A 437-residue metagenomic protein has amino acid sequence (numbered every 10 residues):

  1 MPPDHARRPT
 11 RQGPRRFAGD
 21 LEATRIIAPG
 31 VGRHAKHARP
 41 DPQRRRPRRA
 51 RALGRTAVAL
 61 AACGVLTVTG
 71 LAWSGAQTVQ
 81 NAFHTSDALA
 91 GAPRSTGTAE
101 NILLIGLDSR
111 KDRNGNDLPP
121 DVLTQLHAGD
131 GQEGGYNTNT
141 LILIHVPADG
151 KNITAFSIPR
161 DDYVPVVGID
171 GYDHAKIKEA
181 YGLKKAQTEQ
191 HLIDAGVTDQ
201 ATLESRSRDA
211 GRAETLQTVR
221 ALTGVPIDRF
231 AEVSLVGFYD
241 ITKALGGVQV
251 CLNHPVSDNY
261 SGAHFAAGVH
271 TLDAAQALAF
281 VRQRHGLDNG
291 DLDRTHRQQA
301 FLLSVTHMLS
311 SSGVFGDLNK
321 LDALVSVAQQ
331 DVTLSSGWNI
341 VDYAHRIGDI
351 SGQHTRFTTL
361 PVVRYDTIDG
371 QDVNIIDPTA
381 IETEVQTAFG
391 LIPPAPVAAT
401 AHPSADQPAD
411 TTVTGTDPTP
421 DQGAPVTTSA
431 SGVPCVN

Functional and structural regions predicted by a protein language model:
P2-N437: Non-catalytic, solvent-exposed segments at the cell envelope interface
